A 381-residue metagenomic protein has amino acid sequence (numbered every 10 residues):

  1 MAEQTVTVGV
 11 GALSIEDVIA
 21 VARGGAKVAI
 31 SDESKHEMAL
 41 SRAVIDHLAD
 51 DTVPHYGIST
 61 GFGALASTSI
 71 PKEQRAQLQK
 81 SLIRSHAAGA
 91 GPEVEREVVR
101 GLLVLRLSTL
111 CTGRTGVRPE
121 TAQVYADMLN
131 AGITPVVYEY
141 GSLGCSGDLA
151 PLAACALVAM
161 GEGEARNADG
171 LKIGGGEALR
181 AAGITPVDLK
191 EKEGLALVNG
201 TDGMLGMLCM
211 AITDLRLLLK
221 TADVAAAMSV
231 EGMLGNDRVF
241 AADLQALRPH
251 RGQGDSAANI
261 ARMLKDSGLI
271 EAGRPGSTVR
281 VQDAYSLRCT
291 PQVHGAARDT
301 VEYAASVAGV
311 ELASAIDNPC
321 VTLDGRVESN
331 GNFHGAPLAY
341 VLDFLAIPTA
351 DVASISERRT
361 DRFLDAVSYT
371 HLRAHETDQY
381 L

Functional and structural regions predicted by a protein language model:
A2-D51: N- or domain-start disorder-to-order transition segments that initiate the globular core
T5-S14, R180-V198, K265-G276, I316-C320: Acidic, low-complexity proline/glycine-rich segments
S34-P54, Y125-E139, A182-V187, P319-V327: Short, hydrophobic/aliphatic alpha-helical segments
P54-S67, E139-V158, D202, N332-E357: Conserved phosphate/anionic-ligand binding catalytic regions in large, soluble enzymes, centered on
A64-Q79: Glycine-rich loop at the start of a catalytic domain that most often binds anionic cofactors/ligands
A87-E95, V99-H250: Active-site cavity-forming subdomains of large catalytic enzyme subunits
E231-S354: Accessory "access/gating" subregions that flank catalytic or transport cores
T370-T377: Conserved small/polar residues in nucleotide/adenosyl-binding loops
